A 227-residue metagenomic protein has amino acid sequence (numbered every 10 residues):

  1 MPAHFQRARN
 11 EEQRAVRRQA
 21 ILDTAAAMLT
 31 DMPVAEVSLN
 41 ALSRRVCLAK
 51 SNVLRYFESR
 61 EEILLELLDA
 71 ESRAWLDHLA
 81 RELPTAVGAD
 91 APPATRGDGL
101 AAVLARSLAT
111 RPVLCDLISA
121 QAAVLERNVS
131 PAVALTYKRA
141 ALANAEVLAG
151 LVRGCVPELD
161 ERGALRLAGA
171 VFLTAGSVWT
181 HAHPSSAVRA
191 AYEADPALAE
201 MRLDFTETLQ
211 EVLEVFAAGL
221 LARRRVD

Functional and structural regions predicted by a protein language model:
M1-P33, N40-R44, V87-P92: Basic, helix-initiating cap at the start of DNA-binding domains
V16, A20-A27, E62-T85, R106 (+2 more regions): Alpha-helical structural segments
A20, A41, G99-V103, R166-L173 (+2 more regions): Amphipathic alpha-helical interaction segments
M28, A35-E62, E66: Helix-turn-helix
E66, A80-L114, T136, L167-V171: Hydrophobic alpha-helical connector segments
D98-V129, H181-H183: Helical hydrophobic small-molecule/effector-binding pocket
L142-E158, S177-D227: C-terminal peripheral helix-coil segments that are non-catalytic and often amphipathic
V156, D160-A168: Membrane-interface starts of transmembrane alpha-helices
